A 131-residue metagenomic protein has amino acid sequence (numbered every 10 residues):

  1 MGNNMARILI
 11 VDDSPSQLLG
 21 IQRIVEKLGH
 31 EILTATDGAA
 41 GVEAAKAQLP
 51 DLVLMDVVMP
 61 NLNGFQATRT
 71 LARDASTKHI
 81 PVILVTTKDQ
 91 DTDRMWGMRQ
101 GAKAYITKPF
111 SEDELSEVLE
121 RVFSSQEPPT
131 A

Functional and structural regions predicted by a protein language model:
M5-S16, I21-V25, V53: Conserved acidic segment of CheY-like receiver
G29-T36, A44: Short hydrophobic/Thr-rich beta-strand motif most characteristic of the beta2 strand and flanking loop of CheY-like
A35-A39, R94: Conserved Asp/Asn-Gly motif in the active-site loop of CheY-like receiver
M59: Receiver (REC) domain active-site loop signature in two-component systems and cognate sites in sensor histidine kinases
K103: Short, glycine/charged-rich "phosphate-handling" switch motifs in NTP-dependent and phosphotransfer domains
F110-E120: C-terminal output helix
